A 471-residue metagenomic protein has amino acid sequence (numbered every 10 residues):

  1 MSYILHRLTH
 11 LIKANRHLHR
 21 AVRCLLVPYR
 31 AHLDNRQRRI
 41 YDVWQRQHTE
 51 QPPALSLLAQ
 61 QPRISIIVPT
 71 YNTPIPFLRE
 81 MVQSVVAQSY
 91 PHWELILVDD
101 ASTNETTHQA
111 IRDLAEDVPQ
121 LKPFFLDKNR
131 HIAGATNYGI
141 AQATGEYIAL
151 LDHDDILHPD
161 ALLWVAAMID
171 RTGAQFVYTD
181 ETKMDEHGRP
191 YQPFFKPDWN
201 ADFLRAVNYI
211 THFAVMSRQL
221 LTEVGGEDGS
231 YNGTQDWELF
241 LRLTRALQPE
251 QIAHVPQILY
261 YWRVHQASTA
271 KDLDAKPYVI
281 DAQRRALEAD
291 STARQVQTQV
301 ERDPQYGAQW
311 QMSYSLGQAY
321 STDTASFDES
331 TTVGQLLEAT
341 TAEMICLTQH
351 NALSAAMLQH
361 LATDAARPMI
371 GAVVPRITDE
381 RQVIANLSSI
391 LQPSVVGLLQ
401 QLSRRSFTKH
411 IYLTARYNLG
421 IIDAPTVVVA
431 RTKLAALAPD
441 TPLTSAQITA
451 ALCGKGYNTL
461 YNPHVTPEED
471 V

Functional and structural regions predicted by a protein language model:
A14-S84, R302-T331: N-proximal low-complexity "stem/linker" segments adjacent to membrane-targeting elements
Q83-H92: Short, acidic, metal-binding catalytic loop of nucleotide-sugar glycosyltransferases
D99-Q109, K128, D152, S330 (+1 more regions): A conserved acidic beta->alpha catalytic loop
L126-A143, E329-E338: Glycine-rich, basic loop-to-helix element that forms the pyrophosphate-binding segment of sugar-nucleotide handling
A133, A141, P190-M216, N232 (+2 more regions): A recurrent flexible, glycine/aromatic-enriched loop bordering the glycosyltransferase active site that acts as
I148, M344-I345: Short aromatic/hydrophobic "clamp" motif used to bind/position activated sugar donors
D160-Y191, N351-P393, N458: Conserved donor NDP-sugar-binding/catalytic core segment of glycosyltransferases
L220, S230-I258, L287, H360 (+2 more regions): A short, conserved alpha-helix in the catalytic core of glycosyltransferases
